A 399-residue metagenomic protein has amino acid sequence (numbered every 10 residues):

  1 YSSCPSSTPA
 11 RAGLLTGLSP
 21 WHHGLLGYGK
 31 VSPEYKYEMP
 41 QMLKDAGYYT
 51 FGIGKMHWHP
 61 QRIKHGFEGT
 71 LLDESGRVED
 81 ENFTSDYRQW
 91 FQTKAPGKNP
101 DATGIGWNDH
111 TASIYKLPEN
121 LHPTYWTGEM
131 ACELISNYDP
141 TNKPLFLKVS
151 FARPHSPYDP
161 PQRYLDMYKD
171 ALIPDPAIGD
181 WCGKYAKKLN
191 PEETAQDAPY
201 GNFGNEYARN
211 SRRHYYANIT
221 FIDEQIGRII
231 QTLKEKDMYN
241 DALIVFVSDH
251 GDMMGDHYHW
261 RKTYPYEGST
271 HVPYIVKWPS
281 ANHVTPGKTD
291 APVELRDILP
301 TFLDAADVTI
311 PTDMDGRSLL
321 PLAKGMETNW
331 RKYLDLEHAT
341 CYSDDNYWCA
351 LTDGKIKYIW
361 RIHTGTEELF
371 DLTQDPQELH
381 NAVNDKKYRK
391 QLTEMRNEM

Functional and structural regions predicted by a protein language model:
Y1-R361, T366-E367, P376-N397: Formylglycine-dependent sulfatase
T373: Residues forming the ATP-binding cleft of Hanks-type serine/threonine protein kinase domains
